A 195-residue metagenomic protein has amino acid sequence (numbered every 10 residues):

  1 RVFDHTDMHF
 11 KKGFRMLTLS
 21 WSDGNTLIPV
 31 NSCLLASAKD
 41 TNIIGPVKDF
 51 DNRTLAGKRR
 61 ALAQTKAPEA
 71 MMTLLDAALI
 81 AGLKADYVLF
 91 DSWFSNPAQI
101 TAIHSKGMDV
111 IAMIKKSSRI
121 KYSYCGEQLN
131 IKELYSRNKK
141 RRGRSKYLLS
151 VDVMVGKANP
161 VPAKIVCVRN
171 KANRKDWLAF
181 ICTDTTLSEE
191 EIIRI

Functional and structural regions predicted by a protein language model:
R1-K39, L149-S150: Active-site-proximal, Lys/Arg-enriched surface segment that forms a nucleic-acid-binding/basic interface patch
I28, L35-I195: Single, function-defining residue in the core of a domain
